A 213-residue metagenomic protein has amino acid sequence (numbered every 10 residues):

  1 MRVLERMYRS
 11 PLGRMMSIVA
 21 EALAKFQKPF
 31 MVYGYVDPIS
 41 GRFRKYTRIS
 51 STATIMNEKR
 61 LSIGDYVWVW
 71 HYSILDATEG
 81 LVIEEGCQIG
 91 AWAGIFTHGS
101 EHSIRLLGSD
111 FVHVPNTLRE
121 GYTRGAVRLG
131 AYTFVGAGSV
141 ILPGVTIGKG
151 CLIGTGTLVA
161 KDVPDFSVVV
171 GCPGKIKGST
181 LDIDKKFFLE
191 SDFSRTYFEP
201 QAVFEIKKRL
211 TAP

Functional and structural regions predicted by a protein language model:
M1-I39, K45, G86, G99-R105 (+5 more regions): Terminal amphipathic alpha-helical/low-complexity segments used for targeting or macromolecular assembly
Y35, T47, A53-I55, R119 (+1 more regions): Short, functionally important structural connectors and interaction interfaces within domains
P38, F43-R44, I55, L61: An N-terminal domain-cap segment
P38, L158-V159: Short linear motifs in intrinsically disordered
T47, V67-V69, I153: Hydrophobic, membrane-inserted alpha-helices
S51-I63, W68-V145, C172-P173, S179-L181: Flexible, glycine/small-residue-enriched loop-and-beta-strand segment within the central core of proteins
E84-W92, G150, G154-G156, F166: Outer-envelope exported proteins of Gram-negative bacteria
V145, G156-T157, V163: Short beta-to-alpha loop/turn elements within the nucleotide-binding domains of ABC transporters
